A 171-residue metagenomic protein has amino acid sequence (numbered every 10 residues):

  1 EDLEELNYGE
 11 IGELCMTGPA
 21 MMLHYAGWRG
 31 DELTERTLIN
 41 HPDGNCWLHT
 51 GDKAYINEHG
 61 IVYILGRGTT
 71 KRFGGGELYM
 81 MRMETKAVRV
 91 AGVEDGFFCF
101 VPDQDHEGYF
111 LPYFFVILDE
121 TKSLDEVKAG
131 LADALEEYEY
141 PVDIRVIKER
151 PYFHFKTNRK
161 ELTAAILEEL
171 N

Functional and structural regions predicted by a protein language model:
E1, E58, F153, T157: Short, ordered coil/turn segments that flank beta-strands lining enzyme active or ligand-binding pockets
E4-G9, E13-G74: Conserved ATP-binding/catalytic segment of the ANL
G18, V116-E120: Short beta-strand-to-loop capping motifs
T37-L38, I61-V88, H106-E107, I117 (+2 more regions): Adenylate-forming
G51-K53, R89-E107, Y113-I117: C-terminal boundary motif of the adenylate-forming
A54, K86-A91, L131, L135: Hydrophobic C-terminal alpha-helix "anchor/cap" residues
F98, P102, Y113-F115, A132-N171: Conserved C-terminal "lid"/linker of ANL adenylate-forming enzymes
T121-V127: Short, conserved charged micro-motifs
